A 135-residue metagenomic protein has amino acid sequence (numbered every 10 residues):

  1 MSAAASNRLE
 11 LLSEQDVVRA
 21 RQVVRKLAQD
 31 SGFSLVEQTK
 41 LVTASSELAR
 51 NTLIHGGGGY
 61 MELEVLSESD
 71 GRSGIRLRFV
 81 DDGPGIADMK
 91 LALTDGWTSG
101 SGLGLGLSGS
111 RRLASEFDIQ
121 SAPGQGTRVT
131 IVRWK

Functional and structural regions predicted by a protein language model:
M1-R8, A49-K135: Conserved beta-strand-loop-beta-strand hairpin that lines the nucleotide-binding pocket of ATP/GTP-utilizing enzymes
M1-T43: Bergerat-fold GHKL ATPase/HATPase_c domain
